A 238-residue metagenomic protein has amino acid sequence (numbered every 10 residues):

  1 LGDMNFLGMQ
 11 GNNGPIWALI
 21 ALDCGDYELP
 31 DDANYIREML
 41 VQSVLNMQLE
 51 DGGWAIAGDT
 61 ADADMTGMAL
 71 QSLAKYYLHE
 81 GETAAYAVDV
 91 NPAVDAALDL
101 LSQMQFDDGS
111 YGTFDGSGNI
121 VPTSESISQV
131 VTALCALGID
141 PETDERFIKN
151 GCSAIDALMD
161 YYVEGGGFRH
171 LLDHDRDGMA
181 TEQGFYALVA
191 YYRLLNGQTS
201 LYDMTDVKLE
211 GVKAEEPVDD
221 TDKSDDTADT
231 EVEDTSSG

Functional and structural regions predicted by a protein language model:
D3-R37, M47-D95, F106-F147, V163 (+1 more regions): An alpha-helical repeat/solenoid feature that recognizes helix-turn-helix modules
Y35-L40, D89-A97, I148-A154, S200-E215: Alpha-helical scaffold repeats of the Armadillo/HEAT/TPR superfamily
N150-E164: Short glycine/proline-rich, acidic loop/turn segments that cap or connect secondary-structure elements
A157, R169-D225, D229, D234: Terminal, non-catalytic domain-edge segments
S237-G238: C-terminal single-pass membrane-anchor helix
